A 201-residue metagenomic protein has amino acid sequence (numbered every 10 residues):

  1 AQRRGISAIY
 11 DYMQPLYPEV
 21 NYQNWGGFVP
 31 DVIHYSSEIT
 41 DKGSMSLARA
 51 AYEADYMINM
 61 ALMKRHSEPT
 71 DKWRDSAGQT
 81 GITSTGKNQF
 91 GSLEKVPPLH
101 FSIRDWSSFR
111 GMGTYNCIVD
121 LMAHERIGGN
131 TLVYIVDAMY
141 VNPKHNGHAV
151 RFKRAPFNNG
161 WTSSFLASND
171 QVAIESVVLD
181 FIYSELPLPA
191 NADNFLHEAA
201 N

Functional and structural regions predicted by a protein language model:
A1-N201: Extended, low-polarity segments enriched in aliphatic/aromatic residues
